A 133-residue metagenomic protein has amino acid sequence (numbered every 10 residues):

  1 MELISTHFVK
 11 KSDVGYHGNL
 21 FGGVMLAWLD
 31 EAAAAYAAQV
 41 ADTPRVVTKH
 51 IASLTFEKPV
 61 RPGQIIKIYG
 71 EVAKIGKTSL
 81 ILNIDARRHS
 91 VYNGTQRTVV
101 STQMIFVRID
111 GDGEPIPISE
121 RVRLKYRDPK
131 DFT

Functional and structural regions predicted by a protein language model:
M1, R61-P62, A73-T133: HotDog/MaoC-like acyl-thioester-processing domains
M1-H50, V107-T133: Hot-dog-fold acyl-thioester-processing enzymes
V9-D13, I51-K58, R88-S90: Short, well-ordered turn and helix-capping elements at secondary-structure junctions
A34-Y69, A73-I75, S79-I81, Q96-T102: Hydrophobic beta-strand-centered segment that forms part of the acyl-chain substrate-binding groove
